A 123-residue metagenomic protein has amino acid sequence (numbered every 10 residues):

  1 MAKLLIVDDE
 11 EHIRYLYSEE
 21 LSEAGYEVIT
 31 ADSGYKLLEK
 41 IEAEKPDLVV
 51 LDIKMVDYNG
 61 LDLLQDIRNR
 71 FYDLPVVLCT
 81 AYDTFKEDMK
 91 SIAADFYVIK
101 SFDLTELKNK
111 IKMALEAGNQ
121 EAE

Functional and structural regions predicted by a protein language model:
R14, V56: The feature encodes the CheY-like receiver
Y15-E23: Charged docking surfaces used in two-component/phosphorelay signaling
T30-L48: Acidic, metal-coordinating helix/loop segments flanking the phosphotransfer/catalytic sites of two-component signaling
S33, N59-D62: Acidic catalytic/metal-coordinating carboxylates
E39, L61-F71: Short amphipathic alpha-helix used as the core "switch/output" element in two-component signaling
D52: Active-site residues of response regulator receiver
F102-M113: C-terminal output helix
